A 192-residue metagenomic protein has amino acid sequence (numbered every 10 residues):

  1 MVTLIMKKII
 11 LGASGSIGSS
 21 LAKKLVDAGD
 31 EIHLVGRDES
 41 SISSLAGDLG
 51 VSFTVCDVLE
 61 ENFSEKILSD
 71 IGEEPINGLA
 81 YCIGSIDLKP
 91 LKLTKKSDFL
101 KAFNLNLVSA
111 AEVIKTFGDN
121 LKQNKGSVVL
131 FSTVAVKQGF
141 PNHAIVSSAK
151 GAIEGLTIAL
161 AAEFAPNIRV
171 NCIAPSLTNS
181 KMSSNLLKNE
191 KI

Functional and structural regions predicted by a protein language model:
S14, A22: N-terminal Rossmann NAD(P)H-binding glycine-rich loop of SDR-like oxidoreductase domains
P90-L91, D98-F103, I192: Substrate-binding pocket helix/loop in short-chain dehydrogenase/reductase
K92, Q138-A144: Active-site loop immediately N-terminal to the catalytic Tyr-X3-Lys motif of short-chain dehydrogenase/reductase
I114, A149: Active-site helix of classical SDR
D119, A161-P166: Alpha-helical segment proximal to the catalytic Tyr-Lys
T133: Residue(s) in the substrate-gating loop at a strand-loop-helix junction that position the organic substrate next
F164-T178: Conserved Rossmann-fold SDR core element
